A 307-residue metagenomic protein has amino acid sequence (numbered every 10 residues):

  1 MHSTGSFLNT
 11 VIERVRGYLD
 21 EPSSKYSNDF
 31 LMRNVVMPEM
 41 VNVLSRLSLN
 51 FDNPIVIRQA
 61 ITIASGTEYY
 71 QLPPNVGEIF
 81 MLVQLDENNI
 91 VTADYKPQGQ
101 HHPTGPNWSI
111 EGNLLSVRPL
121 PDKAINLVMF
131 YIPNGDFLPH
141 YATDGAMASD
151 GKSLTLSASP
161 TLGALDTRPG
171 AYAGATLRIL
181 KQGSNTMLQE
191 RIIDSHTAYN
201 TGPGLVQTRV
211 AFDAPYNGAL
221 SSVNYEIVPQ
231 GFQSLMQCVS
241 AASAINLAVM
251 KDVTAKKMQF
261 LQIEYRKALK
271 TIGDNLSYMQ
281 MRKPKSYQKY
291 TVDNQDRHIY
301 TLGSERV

Functional and structural regions predicted by a protein language model:
M1-S23, N34-L49, K96-L154, A158 (+2 more regions): Internal mixed-charge
K25, F30, L49, N53-I63 (+1 more regions): N-terminal assembly/attachment segments of tailed bacteriophage virion structural proteins
N28-R33, D52-V56, E87-T92, Q98-T104: N-terminal start-of-chain detector that recognizes signal peptides and the immediate post-cleavage beginning
V36, V56-I57, I61-T62, Q84 (+1 more regions): N-terminal non-cleavable signal-anchor helices
L44-R46, N53, I79: A common structural microfeature
I57-N75, M147, A158-G163: Surface-exposed ligand/attachment interfaces on beta-rich extracellular proteins
P74-V91: Solvent-exposed beta-hairpin/edge-strand motifs
